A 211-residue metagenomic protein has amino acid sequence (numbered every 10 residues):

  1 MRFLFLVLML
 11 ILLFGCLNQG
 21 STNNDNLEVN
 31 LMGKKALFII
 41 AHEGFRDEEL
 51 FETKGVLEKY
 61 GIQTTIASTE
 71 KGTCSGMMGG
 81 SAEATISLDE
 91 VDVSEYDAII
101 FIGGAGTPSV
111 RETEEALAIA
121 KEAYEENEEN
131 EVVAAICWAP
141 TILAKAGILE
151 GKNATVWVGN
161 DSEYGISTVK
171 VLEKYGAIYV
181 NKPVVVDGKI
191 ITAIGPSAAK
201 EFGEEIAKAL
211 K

Functional and structural regions predicted by a protein language model:
M1-N24: Secretory targeting signatures
G20-N130, T141-G151, D161-K211: Extended, subdomain-level signal for the structured scaffold at the beginning of enzyme domains
A135-A139: Short, thiol/selenol-centered motifs that function as redox-active sites or metal-ligating centers
